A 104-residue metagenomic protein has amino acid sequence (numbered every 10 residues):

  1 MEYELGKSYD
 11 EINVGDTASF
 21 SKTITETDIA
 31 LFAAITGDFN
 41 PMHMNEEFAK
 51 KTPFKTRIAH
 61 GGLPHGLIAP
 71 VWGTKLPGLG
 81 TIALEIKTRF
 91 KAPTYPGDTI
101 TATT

Functional and structural regions predicted by a protein language model:
M1-A83: Hot-dog-fold acyl-thioester-processing enzymes
L84-T104: Hydrophobic beta-sheet segments that form the core/acyl-binding groove of ACP/CoA-dependent acyl-chain-processing
